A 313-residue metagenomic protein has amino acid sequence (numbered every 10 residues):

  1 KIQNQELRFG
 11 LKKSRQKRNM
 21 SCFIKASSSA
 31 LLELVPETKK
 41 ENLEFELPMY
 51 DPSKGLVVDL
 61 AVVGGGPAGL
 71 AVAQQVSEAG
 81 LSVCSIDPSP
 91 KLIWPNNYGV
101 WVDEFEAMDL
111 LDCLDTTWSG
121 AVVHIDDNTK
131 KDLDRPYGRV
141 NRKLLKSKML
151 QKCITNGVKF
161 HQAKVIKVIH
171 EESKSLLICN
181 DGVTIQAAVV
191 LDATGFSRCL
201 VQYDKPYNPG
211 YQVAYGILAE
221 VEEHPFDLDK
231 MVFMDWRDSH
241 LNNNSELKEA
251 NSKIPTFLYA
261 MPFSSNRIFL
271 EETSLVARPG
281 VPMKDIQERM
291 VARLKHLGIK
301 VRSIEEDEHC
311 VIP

Functional and structural regions predicted by a protein language model:
K1-D59: Extreme N-terminal leader/targeting segments of oxidoreductases
E41-L43, L47-S85: N-terminal Rossmann-like FAD-binding beta1-loop-alpha1 element of flavoenzymes
Q74, E78, Q151, P262: Short, well-ordered alpha-helices that flank and scaffold nucleotide-derived cofactor binding pockets
Q75-D127: N-terminal FAD cofactor-binding segment of flavoenzymes
L110, W118-V122, G138-K159: N-terminal Rossmann-like dinucleotide/flavin-binding domain of flavoprotein oxidoreductases that bind FAD/FMN
H124-N128, F263-N266: Short acidic-glycine loop/turn motifs at beta-strand connectors
T155-K300: Predominantly flavin-linked oxidoreductase catalytic cores and closely associated redox partners
K300-P313: Flavin (FAD/FMN) cofactor-binding core of flavoprotein oxidoreductases
